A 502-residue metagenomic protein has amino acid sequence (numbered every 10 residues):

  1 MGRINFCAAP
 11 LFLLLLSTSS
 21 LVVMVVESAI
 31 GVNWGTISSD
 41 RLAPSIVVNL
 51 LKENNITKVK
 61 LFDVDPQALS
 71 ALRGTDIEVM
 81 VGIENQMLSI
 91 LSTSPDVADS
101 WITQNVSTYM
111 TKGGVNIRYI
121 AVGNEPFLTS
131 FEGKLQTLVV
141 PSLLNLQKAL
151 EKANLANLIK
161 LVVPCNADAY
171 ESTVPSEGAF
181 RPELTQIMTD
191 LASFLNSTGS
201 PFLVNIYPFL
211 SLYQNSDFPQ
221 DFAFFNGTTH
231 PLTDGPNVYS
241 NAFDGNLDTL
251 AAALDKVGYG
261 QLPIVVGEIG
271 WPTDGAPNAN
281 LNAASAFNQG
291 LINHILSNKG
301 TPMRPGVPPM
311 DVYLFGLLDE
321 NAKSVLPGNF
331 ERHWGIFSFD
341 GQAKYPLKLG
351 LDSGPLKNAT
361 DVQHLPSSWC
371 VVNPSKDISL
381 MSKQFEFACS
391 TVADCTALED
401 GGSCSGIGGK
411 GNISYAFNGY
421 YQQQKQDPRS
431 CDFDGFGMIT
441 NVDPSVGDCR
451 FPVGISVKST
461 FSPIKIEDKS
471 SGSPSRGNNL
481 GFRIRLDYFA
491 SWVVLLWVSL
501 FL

Functional and structural regions predicted by a protein language model:
G2, D434-M438, D443-V446, R450-F489: C-terminal GPI-anchoring signal of eukaryotic secretory precursors
G2-T93, V97-Q104, M110: Signal-peptide-cleavage-adjacent N-terminal segments of secreted and extracellular proteins
S28-L42, L91-S92, G178-R181, W369-I378 (+1 more regions): Active-site mouth loops of central-metabolism enzymes
I30-W34, T57-L61, I77-I83, R118-V122 (+4 more regions): Hydrophobic faces of well-ordered beta-strands that scaffold small-molecule active sites in alpha/beta enzyme cores
S38-L42, F62-D63, S89-D96, G133-V140 (+5 more regions): Intrinsic disorder
V48, L144-K148, A153, N157 (+7 more regions): Substrate-binding and catalytic surfaces of secreted/luminal carbohydrate-active proteins
A68-S176, F180-E183, V266: Substrate-binding cleft of extracellular glycoside hydrolase catalytic domains
K148, Q186, I455, R476 (+1 more regions): Trafficking entry modules
